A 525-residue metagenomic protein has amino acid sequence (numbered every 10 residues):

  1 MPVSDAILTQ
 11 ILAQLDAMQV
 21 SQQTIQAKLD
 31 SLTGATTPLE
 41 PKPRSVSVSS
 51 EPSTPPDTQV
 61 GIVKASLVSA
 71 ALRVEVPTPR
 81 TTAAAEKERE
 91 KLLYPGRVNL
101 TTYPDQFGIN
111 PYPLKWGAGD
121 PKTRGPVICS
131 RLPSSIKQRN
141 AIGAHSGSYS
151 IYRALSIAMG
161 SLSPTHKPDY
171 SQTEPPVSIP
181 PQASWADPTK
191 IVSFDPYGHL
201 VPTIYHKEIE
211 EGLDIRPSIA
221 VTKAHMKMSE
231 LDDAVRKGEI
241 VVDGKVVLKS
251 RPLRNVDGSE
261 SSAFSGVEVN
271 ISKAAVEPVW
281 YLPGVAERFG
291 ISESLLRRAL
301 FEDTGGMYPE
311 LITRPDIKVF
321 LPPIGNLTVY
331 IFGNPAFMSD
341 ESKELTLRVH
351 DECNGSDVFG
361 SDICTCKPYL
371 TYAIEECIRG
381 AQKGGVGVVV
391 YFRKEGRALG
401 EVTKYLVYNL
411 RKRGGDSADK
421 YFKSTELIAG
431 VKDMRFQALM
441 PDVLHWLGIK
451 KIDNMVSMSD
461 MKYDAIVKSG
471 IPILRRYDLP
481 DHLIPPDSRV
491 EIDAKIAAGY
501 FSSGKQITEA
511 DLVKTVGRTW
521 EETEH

Functional and structural regions predicted by a protein language model:
P2-D5, L12-Q14, D30, K42-H525: Catalytic domains of riboflavin
S4, Q22-I25: Long, heptad-repeat coiled-coil alpha-helices used as oligomerization/scaffolding rods
